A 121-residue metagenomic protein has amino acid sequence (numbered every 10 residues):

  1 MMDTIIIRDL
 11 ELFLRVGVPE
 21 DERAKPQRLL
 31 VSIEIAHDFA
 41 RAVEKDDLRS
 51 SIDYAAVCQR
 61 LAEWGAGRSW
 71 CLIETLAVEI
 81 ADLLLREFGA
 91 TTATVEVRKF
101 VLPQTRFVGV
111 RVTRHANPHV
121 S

Functional and structural regions predicted by a protein language model:
M1-S121: N-terminal, polar/charged subdomain of small-to-medium soluble alpha/beta proteins
